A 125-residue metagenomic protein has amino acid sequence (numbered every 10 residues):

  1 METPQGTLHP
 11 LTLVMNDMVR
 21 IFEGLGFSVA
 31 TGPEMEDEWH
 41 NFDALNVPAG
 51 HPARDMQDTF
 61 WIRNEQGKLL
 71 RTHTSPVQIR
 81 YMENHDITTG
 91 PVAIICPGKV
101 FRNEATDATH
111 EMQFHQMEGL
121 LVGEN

Functional and structural regions predicted by a protein language model:
E2-N125: TRNA-recognition modules of translation machinery and tRNA-sensing kinases, especially anticodon-binding
